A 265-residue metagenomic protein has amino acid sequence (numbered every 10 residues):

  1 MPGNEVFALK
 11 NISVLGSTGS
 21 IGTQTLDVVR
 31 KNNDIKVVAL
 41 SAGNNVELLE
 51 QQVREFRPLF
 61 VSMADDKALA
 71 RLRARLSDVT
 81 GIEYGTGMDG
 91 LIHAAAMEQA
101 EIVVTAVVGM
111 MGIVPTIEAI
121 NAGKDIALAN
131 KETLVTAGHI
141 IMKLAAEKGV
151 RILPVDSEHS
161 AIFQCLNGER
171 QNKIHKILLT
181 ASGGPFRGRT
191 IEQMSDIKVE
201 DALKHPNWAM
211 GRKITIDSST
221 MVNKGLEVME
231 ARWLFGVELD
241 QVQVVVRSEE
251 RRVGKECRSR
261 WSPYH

Functional and structural regions predicted by a protein language model:
P2-M110: N-terminal glycine-/serine-/threonine-rich beta1-alpha1-beta2 phosphate-ribose binding loop of Rossmann-like
V14, M63, Y84-G87, V104-T105 (+4 more regions): General beta-strand structural signal in soluble alpha/beta enzymes
G19-T25, L48, G109-I120, L128-A129 (+3 more regions): Short glycine/serine/threonine-rich phosphate/pyrophosphate-binding segments that cradle anionic phosphate groups
G22-R30, D34, Q51-Q52, L134-G149 (+1 more regions): Active-site-proximal loop->helix
R57-L59, T80-I82, A122-D125, K148-V150: A short helix->loop->beta-strand "cap" motif at the edges of active sites that frequently abuts
Q99, A106-V107, I113, I117-A122 (+1 more regions): Rossmann-like NAD(P)H-binding beta-loop-alpha module
K173-R252: Internal nucleotide-binding/catalytic subdomain
G254-H265: Positively charged, low-complexity/disordered segments
